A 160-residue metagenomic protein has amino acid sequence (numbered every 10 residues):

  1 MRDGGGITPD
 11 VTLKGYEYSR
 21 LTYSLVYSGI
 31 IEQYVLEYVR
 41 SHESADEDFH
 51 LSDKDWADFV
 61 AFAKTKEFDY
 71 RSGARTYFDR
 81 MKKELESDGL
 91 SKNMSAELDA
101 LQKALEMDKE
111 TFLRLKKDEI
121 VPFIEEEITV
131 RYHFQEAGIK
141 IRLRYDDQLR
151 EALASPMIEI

Functional and structural regions predicted by a protein language model:
M1-I160: Conserved functional hotspot residues or short segments at active or partner-binding sites across diverse domains
